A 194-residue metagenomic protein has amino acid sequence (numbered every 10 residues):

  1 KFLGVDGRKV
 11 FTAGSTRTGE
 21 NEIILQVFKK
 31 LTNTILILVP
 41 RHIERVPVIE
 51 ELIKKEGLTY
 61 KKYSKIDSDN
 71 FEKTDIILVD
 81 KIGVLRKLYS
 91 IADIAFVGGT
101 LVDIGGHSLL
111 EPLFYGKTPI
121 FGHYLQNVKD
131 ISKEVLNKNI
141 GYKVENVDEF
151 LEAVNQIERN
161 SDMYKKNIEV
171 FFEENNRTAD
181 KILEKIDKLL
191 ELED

Functional and structural regions predicted by a protein language model:
K1-D194: Nucleotide-activated sugar donor-binding and catalytic core shared by glycosyltransferases and related lipid-linked
